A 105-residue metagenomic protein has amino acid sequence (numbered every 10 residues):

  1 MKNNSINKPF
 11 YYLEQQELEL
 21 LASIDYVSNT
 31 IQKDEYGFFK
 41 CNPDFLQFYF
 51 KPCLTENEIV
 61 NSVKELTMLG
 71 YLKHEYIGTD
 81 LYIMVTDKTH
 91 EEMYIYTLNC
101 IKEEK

Functional and structural regions predicted by a protein language model:
K2-E35: Short alpha-helical segments that sit at the start of domains
N7-P9, E56, H74: N-terminal acidic leader/helix
K40-E56: Short helix-coil junctions and helix-kink-helix linkers
C53-L69: Short amphipathic alpha-helical interaction segments
T67-I77: A short, conserved structural fragment
T79-T86: Minor-groove-contacting beta-hairpin "wing" of winged helix-turn-helix DNA-binding domains
K88-K105: Short, amphipathic alpha-helical interaction segments positioned at domain boundaries
